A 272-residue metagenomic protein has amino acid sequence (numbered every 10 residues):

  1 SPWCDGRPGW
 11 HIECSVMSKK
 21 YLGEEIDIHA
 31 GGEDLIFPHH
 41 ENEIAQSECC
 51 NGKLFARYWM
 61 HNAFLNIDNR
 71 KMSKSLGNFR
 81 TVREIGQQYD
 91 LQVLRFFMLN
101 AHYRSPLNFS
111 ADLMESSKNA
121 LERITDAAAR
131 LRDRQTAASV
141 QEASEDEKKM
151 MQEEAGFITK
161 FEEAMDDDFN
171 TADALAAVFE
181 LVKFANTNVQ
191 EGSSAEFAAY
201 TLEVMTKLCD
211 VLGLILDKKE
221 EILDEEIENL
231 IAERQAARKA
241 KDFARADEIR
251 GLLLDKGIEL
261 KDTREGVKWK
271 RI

Functional and structural regions predicted by a protein language model:
S1-R132: Alpha-helical recognition segments enriched in aromatics with Gly/Pro capping that present substrate-recognition
K71-M72, N78-I272: Structural preference for alpha-helix termini/caps and helix-kink/transition segments
